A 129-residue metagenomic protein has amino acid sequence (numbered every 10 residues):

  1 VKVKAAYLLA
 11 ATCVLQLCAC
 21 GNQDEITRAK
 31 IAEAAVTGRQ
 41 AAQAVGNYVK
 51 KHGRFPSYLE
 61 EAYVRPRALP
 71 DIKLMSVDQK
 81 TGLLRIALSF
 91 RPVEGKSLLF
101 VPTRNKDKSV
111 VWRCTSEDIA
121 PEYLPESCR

Functional and structural regions predicted by a protein language model:
V1-C18: Sec-dependent bacterial lipoprotein signal peptides
A10, I31, E117-D118: A generic helix-loop boundary/linker signal
L17-A19, G38, S97, P125: A generic alpha-helix preference that emphasizes hydrophobic side chains
C20-P66: Conserved hydrophobic/amphipathic alpha-helical signal-anchor segments
K50-R129: Periplasmic/extracellular, small/polar-rich flexible segments of pilin-like filament-forming proteins
